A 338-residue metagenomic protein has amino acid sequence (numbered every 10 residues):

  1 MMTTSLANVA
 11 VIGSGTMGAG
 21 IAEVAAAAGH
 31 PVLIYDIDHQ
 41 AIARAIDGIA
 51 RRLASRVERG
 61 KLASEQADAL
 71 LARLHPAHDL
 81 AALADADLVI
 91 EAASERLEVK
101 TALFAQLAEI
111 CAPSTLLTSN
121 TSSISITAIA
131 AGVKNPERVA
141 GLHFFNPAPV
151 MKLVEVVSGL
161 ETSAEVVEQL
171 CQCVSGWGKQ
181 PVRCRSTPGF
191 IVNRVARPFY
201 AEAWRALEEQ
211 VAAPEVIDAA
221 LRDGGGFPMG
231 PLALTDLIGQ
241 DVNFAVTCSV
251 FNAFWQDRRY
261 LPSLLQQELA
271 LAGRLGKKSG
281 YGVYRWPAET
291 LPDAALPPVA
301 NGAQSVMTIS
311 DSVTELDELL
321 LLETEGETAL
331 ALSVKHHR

Functional and structural regions predicted by a protein language model:
M1-R52, G302-A329: NAD(P)+-binding Rossmann beta1-loop-alpha1 motif at the extreme N-terminus of oxidoreductases
A28, K179-S186, P198, E209 (+1 more regions): NAD(P)-dependent Rossmann-like dehydrogenase/reductase catalytic/cofactor-binding core
L33, H75, I90, A140-L142 (+1 more regions): Hydrophobic/aromatic beta-strand patches that form the interior of the parallel beta-sheet core in alpha/beta enzyme
L33-R51, S55-A67, V156-S163, P188-A196: Rossmann-like dinucleotide-binding cores of NAD(P)H-dependent redox enzymes
I37, A41, R56-L117, I124 (+1 more regions): Rossmann-like NAD(P)-binding element
A45, L107, I129-A130: Hydrophobic packing residues within well-ordered alpha-helices of enzyme cores
L116-R194, V313-R338: Rossmann-fold dinucleotide-binding core
